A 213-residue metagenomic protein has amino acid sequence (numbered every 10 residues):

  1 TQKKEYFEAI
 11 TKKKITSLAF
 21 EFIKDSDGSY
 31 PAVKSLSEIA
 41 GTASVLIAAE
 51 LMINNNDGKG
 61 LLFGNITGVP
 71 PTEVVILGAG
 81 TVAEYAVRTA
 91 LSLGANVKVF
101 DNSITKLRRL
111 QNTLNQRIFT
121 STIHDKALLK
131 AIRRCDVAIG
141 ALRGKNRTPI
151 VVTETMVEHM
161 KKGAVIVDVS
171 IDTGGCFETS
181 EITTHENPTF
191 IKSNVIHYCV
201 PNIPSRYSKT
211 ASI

Functional and structural regions predicted by a protein language model:
T1-A32: N-terminal ligand-binding/catalytic initiation module
F7, V45, A86-V87, L107 (+3 more regions): Generic hydrophobic/aromatic pocket-lining and core-packing "Φ" positions
I15, R117-I118, V195: Short, conserved active-site loop motifs that form the nucleotide-linked donor/cofactor pocket
S17-F20, I76, V99-D101, T120-S121 (+2 more regions): General beta-strand structural signal in soluble alpha/beta enzymes
E21-L62, I171, C176-I213: Adenosine-phosphate binding glycine-rich loop
N55-G140: Glycine-rich phosphate/diphosphate-binding loop of Rossmann-like nucleotide-binding domains
N112-I191: Rossmann-like adenosine-cofactor binding region
